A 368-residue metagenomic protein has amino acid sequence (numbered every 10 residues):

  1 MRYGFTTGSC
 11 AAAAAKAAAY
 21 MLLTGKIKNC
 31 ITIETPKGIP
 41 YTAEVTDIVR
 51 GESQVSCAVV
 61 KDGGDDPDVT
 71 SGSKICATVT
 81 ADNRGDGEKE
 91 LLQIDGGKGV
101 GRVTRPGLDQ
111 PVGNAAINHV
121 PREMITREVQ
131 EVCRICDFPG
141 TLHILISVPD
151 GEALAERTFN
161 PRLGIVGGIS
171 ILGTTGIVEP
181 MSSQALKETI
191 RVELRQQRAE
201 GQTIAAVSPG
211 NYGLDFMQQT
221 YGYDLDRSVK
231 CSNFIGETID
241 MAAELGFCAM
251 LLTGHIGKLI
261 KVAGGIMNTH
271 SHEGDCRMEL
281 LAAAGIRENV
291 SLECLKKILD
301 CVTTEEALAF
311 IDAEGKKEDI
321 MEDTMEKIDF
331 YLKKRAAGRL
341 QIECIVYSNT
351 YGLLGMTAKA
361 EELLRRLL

Functional and structural regions predicted by a protein language model:
M1-R157, P161-L163: Generic N-terminal targeting/processing segments that precede catalytic cores or assembly contacts
R2, G8, L163-I169, T174-Y351: A structural signal for small-residue-enriched, beta-sheet-centric alpha/beta enzyme cores and oligomeric scaffold folds
R50-S53, C76-T78, V112-A115, R162-G167 (+4 more regions): Short, low-complexity, polar/charged sequence segments that are solvent-exposed and flexible
G72-K74, T220-Y223, T357-L363: Surface-exposed flexible segments
R105, A155, F216, K261-A263 (+1 more regions): Generic domain-boundary/flexible-linker signal
Q341-L368: Short, amphipathic C-terminal "tail helix"
